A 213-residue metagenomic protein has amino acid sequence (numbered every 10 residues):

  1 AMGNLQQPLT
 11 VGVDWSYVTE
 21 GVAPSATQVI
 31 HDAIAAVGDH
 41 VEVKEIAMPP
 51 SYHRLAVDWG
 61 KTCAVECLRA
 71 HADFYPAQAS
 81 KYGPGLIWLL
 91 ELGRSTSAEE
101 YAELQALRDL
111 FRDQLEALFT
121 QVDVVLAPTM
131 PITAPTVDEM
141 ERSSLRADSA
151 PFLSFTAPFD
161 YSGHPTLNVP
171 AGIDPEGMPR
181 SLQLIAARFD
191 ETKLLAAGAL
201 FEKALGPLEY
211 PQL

Functional and structural regions predicted by a protein language model:
A1-T19, H31-A36, H40, T96 (+3 more regions): Structural helix-boundary/capping segments
G3-T10, K61-R112, E116, N168-M178: Short helix-loop capping/hinge segments that flank enzyme active sites or metal/cofactor-binding pockets
P24-A47, H71-A77, Y101-V122, A150: Acyltransferase
E42-W59, L90-E91: Short connector loops at secondary-structure junctions
A102-E103, T133-L153: Short, surface-exposed loop/helix-turn segments at secondary-structure junctions that function as lids/hinges flanking
M130: Short glycine-/small-residue-rich Rossmann-like dinucleotide-binding loops
R146-V169: Small-aliphatic-rich amphipathic alpha-helix that forms the alpha element of a beta-alpha
